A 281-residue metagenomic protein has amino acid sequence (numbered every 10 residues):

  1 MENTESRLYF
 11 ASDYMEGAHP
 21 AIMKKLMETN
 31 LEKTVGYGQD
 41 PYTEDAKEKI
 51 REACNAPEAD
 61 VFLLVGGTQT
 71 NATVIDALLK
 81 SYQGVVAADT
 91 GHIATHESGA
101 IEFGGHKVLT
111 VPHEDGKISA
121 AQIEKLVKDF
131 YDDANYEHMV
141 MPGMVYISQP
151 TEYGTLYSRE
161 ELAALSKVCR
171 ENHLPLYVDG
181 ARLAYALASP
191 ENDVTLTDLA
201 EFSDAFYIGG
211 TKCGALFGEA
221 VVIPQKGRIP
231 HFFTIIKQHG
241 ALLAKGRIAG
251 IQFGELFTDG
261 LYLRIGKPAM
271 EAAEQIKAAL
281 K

Functional and structural regions predicted by a protein language model:
E2-K281: Conserved PLP-enzyme active-site core in the AAT-like
